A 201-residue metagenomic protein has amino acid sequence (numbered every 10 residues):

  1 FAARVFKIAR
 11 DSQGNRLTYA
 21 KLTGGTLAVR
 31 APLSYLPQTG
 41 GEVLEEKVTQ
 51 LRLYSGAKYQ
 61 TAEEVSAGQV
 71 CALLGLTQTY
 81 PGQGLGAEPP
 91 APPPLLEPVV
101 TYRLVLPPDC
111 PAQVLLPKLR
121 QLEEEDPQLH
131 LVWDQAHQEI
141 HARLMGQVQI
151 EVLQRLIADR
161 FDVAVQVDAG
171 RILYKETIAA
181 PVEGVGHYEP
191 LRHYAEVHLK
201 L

Functional and structural regions predicted by a protein language model:
F1-T101, E139: Conserved nucleotide-binding/hydrolysis modules and their immediate coupling elements across P-loop/ASCE NTPase motors
P90-L201: Charged, conformationally dynamic linker/hinge segments that couple catalytic or nucleotide-dependent chemistry
